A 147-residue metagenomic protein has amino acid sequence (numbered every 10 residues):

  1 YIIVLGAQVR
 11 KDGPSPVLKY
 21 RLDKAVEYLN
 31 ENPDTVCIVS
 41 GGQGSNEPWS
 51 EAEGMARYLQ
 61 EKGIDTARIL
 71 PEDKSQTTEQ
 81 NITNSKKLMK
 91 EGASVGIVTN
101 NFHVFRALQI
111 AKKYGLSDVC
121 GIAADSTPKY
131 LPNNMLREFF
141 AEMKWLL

Functional and structural regions predicted by a protein language model:
Y1-L136: A structural signal for short, hydrophobic/glycine-enriched beta-strand patches
L131-L147: A transmembrane-helix-recognition feature enriched in membrane-embedded lipid enzymes and envelope glyco-/phospholipid
